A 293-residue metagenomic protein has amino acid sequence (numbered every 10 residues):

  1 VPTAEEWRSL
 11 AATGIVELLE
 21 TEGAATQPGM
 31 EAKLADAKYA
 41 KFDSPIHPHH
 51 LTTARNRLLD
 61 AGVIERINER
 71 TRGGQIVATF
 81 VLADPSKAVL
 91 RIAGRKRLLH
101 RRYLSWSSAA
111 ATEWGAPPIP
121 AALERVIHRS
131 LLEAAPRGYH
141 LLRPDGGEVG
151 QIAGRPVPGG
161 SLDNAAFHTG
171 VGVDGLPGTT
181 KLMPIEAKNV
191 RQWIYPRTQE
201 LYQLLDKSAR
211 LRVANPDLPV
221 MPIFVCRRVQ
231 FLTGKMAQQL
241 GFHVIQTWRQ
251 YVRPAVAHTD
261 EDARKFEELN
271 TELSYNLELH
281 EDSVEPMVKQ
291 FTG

Functional and structural regions predicted by a protein language model:
V1-A135, S283-G293: Interdomain/boundary linker segments immediately adjacent to catalytic/signaling cores
V1-Q27, Y39-F42, R227-G293: Non-catalytic C-terminal interaction segments of nucleic acid-processing enzymes
S108-A109, P216-V220: Short linear interaction motifs
P117, L131-G159: A short acidic/basic microdomain associated with nuclease active sites
P144-G146, I185-N189, R249: Short loop/turn segments at strand-loop or loop-helix junctions that form parts of catalytic or ligand-binding pockets
G150-L211: Conserved catalytic cores of phosphodiester-cleaving nucleases, focusing on short active-site segments
M183-A187, M221-R227: Extended hydrophobic secondary-structure segments that form protein cores and membrane-embedded regions
R197-D217, V225-C226, L232, M236-L240: Short, charged, amphipathic alpha-helix that recurs within catalytic cores of restriction-modification and other
